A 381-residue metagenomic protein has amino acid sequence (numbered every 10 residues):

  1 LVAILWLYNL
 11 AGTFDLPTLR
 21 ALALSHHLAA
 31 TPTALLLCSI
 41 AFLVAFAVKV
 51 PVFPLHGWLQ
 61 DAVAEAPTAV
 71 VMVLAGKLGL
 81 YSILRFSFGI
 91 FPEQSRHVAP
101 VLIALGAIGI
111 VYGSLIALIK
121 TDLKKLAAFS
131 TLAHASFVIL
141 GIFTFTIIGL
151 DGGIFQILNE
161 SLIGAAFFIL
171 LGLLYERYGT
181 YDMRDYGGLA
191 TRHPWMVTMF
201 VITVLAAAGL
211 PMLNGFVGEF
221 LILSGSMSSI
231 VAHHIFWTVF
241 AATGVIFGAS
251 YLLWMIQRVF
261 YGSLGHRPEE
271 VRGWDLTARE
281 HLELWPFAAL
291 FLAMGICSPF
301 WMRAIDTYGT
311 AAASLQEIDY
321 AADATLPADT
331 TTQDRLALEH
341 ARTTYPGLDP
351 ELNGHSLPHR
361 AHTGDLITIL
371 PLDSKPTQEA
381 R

Functional and structural regions predicted by a protein language model:
L1-F220, S224-Q257: Hydrophobic transmembrane alpha-helices and their helix-loop junctions in integral membrane proteins
T191-W195, L252-H340, Y345-G354, G364-P371 (+1 more regions): Cytoplasmic/organellar membrane-interface segments at the starts of transmembrane helices in multi-pass inner-membrane
L357: Soluble catalytic regions of membrane-associated enzymes that act on cell-envelope and secretory-pathway components
